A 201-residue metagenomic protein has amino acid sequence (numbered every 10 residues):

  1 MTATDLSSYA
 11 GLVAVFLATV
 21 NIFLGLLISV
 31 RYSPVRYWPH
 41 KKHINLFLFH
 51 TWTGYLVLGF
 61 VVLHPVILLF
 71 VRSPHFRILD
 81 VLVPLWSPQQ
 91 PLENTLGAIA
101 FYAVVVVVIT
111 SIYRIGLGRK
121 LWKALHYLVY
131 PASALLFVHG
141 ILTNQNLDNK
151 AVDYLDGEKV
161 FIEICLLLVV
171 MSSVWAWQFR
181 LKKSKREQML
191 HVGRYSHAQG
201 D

Functional and structural regions predicted by a protein language model:
M1-D201: Membrane-embedded alpha-helical bundles that constitute the cytochrome b-like, heme-associated redox core of multi-pass
